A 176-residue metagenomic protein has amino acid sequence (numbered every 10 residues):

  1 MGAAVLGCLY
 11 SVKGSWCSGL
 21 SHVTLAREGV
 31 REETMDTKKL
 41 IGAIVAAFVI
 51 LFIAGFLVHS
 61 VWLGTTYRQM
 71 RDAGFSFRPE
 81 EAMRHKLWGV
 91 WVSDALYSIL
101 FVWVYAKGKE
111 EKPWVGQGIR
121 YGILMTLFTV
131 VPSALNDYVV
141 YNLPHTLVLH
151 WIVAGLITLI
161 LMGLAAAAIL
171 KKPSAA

Functional and structural regions predicted by a protein language model:
M1-G2, V23: Short, intrinsically disordered, low-complexity terminal segments
G2-Y10: Extreme N-terminal basic, low-complexity initiation segments that serve as generic localization/processing leaders
L9-S11, W16-S18: Secreted/luminal cysteine- and crosslink-motif detector
C17-T34: Short, Lys/Arg-enriched N-terminal segments with co-localized hydrophobic residues within the first ~10-30 amino acids
R31-A176: Juxtamembrane/disordered regions of integral membrane proteins
